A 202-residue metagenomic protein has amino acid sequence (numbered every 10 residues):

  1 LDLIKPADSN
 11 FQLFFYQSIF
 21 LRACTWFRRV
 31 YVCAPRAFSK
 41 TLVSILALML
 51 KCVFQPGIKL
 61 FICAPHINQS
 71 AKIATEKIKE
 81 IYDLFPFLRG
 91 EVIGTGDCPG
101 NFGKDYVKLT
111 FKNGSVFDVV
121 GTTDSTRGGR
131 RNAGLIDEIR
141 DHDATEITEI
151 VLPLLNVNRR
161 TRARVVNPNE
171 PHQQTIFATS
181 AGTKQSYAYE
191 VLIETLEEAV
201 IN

Functional and structural regions predicted by a protein language model:
L1-N202: Phosphate/NTP-binding elements of NTP-utilizing enzymes
